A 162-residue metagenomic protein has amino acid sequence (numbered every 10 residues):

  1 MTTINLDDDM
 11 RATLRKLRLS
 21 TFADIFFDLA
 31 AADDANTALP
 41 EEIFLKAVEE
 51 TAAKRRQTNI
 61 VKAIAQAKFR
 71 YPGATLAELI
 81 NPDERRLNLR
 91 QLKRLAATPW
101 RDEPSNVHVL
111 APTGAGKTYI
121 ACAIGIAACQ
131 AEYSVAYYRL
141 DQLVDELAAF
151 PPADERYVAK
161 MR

Functional and structural regions predicted by a protein language model:
M1-L17, T21-D24: Charged, compositionally biased N-terminal leader segments and the immediate start of the first structured element
L19-P72: Interdomain "pre-motor" coupling segment immediately N-terminal to P-loop NTPase/helicase cores
A74-T98: N-terminal pre-Walker A segment at the start of P-loop NTPase domains
L79, A121, R139: Conserved hydrophobic/aromatic pocket- or pore-lining residues that grip, position, or stack substrates in active sites
R85-K93, A136-R162: Short glycine-rich substrate-engagement loop in P-loop NTPases that contacts/grips substrate
D102-P104, A131: Short loop/turn elements that form and flank the Walker-type P-loop nucleotide-binding site in RecA-like NTPase cores
P104-I120: Walker A/P-loop nucleotide-binding motif
G125-Y138: Post-Walker A helix-loop "phosphate-sensing" segment adjacent to the P-loop in P-loop NTPases
